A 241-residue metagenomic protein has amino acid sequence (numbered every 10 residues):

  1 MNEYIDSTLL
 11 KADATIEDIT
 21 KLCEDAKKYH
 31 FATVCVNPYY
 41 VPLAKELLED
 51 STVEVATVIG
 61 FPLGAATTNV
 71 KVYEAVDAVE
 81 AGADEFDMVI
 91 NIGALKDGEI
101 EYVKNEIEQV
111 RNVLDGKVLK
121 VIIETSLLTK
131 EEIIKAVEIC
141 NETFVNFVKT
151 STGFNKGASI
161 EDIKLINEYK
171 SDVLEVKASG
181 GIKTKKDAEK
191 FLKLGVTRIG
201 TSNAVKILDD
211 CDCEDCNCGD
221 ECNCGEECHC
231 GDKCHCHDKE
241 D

Functional and structural regions predicted by a protein language model:
M1-A14, T20-K27: Generic N-terminal amphipathic, Lys/Arg-enriched alpha-helix
C23, K27-L43, F61-A66, F86-K104 (+1 more regions): Glycine-rich, proline-tolerant flexible connector loops at the mouths of alpha/beta enzymes
Y29, A81, V113-L114, I139 (+3 more regions): Structural motif
P38, P42-L63, G98-T125, E142-T143 (+1 more regions): Alpha-helix-loop-beta-strand connector modules within alpha/beta enzyme cores
K45, A66-D77, L128-I139, E161-D172 (+2 more regions): Catalytic cores of alpha/beta
T57-P62, E80-L95, E142-S159, A178-C218 (+1 more regions): Glycine-rich phosphate-binding active-site loops on the catalytic face of alpha/beta enzymes
C211-D241: Histidine-centered metal-binding segments
